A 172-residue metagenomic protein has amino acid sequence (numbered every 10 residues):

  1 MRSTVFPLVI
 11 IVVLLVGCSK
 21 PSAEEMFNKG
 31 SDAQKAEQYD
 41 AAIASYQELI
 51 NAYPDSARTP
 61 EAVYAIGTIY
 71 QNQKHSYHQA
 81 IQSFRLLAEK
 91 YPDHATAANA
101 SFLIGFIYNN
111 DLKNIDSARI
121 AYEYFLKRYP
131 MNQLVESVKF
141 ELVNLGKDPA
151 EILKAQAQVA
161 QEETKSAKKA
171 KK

Functional and structural regions predicted by a protein language model:
R2-P7, L14-K172: Acidic, polar-rich low-complexity tracts and alpha-helical solenoid repeat scaffolds
